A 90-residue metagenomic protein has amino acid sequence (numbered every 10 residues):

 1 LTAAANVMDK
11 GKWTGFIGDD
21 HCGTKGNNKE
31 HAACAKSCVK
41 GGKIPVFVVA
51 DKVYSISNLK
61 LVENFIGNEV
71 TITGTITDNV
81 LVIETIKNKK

Functional and structural regions predicted by a protein language model:
A3-K90: Conserved RNA-binding domains used in RNP assembly and mRNA/RNA metabolism
